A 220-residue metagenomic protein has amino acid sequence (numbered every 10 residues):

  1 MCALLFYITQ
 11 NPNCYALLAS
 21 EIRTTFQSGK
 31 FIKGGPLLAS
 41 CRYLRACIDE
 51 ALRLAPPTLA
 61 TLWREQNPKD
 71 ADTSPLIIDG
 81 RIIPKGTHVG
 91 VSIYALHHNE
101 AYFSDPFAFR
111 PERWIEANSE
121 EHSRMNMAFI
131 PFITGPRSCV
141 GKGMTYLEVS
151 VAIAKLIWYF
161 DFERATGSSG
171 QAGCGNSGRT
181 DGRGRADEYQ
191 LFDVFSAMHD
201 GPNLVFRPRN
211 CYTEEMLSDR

Functional and structural regions predicted by a protein language model:
M1-R23, A51, T87-G90, I130-P131 (+2 more regions): Central I-helix of cytochrome P450 enzymes
P12-A19, K142-V194: Cytochrome P450 heme-binding "Cys pocket" and the immediately downstream C-terminal segment
F31-D79: Conserved cytochrome P450 K-helix E-x-x-R motif and the immediately C-terminal K′/meander segment
G35-P36, D79, G90, W114-A152 (+1 more regions): Cytochrome P450 heme-thiolate "Cys pocket" and heme-binding signature region
H88, A95-H97, P136-R137, V151 (+1 more regions): Conserved beta-strand elements of beta-rich interaction domains across eukaryotes, especially beta-propellers
V91-S119: Conserved cytochrome P450 K-helix/beta-meander segment immediately N-terminal to the heme-binding cysteine loop
A101-S104, E120-E121, G143, E214-D219: Short conserved micro-motifs at the rims of enzyme active sites and ligand-binding pockets
A197-R220: C-terminal helix/juxtamembrane-tail motif
